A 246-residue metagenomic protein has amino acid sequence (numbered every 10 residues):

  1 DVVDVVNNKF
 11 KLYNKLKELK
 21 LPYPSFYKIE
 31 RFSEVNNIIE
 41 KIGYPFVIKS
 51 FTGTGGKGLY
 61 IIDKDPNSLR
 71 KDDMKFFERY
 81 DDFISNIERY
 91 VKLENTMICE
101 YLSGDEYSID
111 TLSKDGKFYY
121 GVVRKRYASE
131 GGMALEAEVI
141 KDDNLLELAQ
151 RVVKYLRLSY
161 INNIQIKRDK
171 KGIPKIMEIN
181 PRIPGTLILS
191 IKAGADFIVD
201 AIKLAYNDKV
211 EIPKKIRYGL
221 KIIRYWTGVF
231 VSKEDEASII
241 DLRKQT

Functional and structural regions predicted by a protein language model:
D1-V3: Short, acidic/turn-prone active-site loops that include or flank metal/cofactor- and phosphate-binding residues
V5-T96, S103, D115, L146: Active-site nucleotide/adenylate-binding loops and adjacent lid/helix of ATP-dependent enzymes
P24, K57, Y107-I109, I164 (+1 more regions): Change "...and in nucleic-acid phosphodiester-cleaving endonucleases..." to "...and in nucleic-acid processing enzymes
G56, Y127-A137, N180-G194: Glycine-rich phosphate/pyrophosphate-binding beta-alpha loops
D72-V152, K167-K175: Phosphate-binding site of ATP-dependent enzymes
Y155-L189: Conserved metal-phosphate-binding beta-hairpin within the catalytic cores of diverse ATP-dependent phosphoryl-transfer
D169, V199-T246: Peripheral (often C-terminal) accessory segments that flank ATP-dependent C-N-forming ligase machineries
